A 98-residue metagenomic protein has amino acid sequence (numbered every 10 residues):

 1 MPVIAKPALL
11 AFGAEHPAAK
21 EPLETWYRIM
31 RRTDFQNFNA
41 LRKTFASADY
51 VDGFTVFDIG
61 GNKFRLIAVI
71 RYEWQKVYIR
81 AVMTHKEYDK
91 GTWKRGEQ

Functional and structural regions predicted by a protein language model:
M1-K63, R71-Y78, H85-Q98: Basic, Lys/Arg-enriched alpha-helical interface segments
